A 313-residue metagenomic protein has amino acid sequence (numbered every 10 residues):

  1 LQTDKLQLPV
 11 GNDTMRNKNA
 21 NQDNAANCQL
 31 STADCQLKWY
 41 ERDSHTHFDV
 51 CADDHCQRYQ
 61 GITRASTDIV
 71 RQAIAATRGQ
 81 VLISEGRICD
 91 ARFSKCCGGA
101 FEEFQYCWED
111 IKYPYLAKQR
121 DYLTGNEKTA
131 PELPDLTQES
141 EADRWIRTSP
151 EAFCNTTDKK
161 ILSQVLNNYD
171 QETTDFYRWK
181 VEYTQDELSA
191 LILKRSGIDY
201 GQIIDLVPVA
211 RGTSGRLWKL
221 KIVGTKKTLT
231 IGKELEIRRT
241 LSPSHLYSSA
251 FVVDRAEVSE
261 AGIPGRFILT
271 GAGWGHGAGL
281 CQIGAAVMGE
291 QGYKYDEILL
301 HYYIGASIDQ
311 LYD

Functional and structural regions predicted by a protein language model:
L1-D313: Conserved, single-site charged/polar hotspot
